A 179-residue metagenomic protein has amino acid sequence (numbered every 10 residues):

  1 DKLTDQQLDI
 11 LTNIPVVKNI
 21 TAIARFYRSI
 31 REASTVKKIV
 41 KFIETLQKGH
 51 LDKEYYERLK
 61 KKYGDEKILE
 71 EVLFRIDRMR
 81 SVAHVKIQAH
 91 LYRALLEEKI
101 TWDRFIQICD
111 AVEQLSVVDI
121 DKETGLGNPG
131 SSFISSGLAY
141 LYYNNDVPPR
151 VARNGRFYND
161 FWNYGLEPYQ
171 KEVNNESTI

Functional and structural regions predicted by a protein language model:
D1-K38: Membrane-inserting effector segments that mediate pore formation, membrane fusion, or transient membrane insertion
T4, I14, D52, G64-D65 (+4 more regions): Serine/threonine-rich low-complexity intrinsically disordered regions
Q7-I10, I20-I23, I39-I43, Y55-L59 (+4 more regions): Generic structural signal of hydrophobic/aromatic residues within well-ordered alpha-helices of folded domains
V17, I23-F26, F42-T45, R58 (+3 more regions): Short acidic/histidine-centered micro-motifs embedded in hydrophobic/aromatic stretches that mark compact functional
S29-I100: Membrane-proximal, non-transmembrane interface segments of integral membrane proteins
E70-I179: Long, helix-rich, hydrophobic modules that act as membrane-proximal anchors or helical bundle/coiled-coil regulators
